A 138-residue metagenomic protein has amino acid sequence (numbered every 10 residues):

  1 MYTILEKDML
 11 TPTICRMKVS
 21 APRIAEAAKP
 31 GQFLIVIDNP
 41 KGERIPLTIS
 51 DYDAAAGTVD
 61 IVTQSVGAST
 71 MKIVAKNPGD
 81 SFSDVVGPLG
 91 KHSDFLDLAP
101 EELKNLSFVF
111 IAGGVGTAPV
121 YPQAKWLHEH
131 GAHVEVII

Functional and structural regions predicted by a protein language model:
M1-D80: Ferredoxin-reductase
M71-I138: FNR/FR-type flavoprotein reductase catalytic core
